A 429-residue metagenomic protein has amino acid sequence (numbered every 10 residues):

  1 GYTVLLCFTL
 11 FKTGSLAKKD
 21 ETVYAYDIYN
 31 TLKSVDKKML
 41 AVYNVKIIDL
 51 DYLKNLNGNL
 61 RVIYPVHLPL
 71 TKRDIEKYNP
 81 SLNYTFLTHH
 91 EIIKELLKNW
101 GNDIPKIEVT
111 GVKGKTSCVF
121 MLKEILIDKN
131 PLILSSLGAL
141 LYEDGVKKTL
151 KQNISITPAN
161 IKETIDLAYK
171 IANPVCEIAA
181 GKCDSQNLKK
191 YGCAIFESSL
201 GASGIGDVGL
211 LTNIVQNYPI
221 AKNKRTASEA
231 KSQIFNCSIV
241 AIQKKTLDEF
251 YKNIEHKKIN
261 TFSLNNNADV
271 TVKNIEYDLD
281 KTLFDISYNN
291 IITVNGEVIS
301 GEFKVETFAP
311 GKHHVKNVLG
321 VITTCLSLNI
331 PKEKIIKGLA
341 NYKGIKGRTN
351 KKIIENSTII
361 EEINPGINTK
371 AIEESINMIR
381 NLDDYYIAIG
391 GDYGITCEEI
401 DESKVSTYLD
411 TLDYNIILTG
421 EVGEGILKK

Functional and structural regions predicted by a protein language model:
G1-E108, C183, N267, D280 (+1 more regions): Short, basic phosphate-binding NTP loop
G1-L6, L16, Y24-K38, I345 (+1 more regions): Active-site beta-alpha connecting loops in nucleotide-dependent enzymes
T22-D27, P131-I133, I195, T261: Short beta-strand "acidic-cap" motif of Rossmann-like dinucleotide-binding folds
N30-K37, N55, P69-E76, L141-Y142 (+3 more regions): Short, charged/polar "capping" segments at the starts of alpha-helices and the immediately preceding loops
K94-A139, G145: Walker A (P-loop) phosphate-binding motif
P131-D166: Conserved substrate/cofactor phosphate-moiety recognition/catalytic segment in nucleotide-dependent phosphotransferases
Q152-E255: Flexible active-site lid/hinge loop adjacent to a nucleotide/diphosphate and Mg2+-phosphate binding pocket
A221-R225, N260-I372: Adenine nucleotide phosphate-binding catalytic loops in nucleotide-utilizing enzymes
